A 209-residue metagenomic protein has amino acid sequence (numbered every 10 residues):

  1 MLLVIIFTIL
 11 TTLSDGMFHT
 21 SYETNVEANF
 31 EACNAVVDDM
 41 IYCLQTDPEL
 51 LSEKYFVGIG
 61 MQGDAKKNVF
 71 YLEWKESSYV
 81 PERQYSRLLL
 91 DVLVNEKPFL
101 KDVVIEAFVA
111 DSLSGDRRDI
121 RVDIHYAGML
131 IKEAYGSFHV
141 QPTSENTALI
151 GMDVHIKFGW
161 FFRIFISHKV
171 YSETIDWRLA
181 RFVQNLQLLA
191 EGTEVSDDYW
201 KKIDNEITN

Functional and structural regions predicted by a protein language model:
L2, F7-G16, E23-A28, H125-G128 (+1 more regions): Terminal "cap-and-tail" regions of soluble proteins that handle hydrophobic small molecules
L2-Y85, L93: Hydrophobic ligand-binding cavity/cleft-lining segments
Y22-T24, K101-S112, Y135-P142: Hydrophobic/aromatic beta-strand elements that line small-molecule binding cavities or substrate pockets in beta-rich
N34-L51, V122, F138, M152 (+2 more regions): Broad hydrophobic/π-residue packing in well-ordered secondary structure
I41-Q45, A107-S112, Q141-T143, K169-T174: Short, low-complexity, polar/charged sequence segments that are solvent-exposed and flexible
L44-Q45, V57-L130, I156-F158, Q184-T193 (+1 more regions): Glycine-rich portal/gate segments that line the openings of hydrophobic small-molecule binding cavities
T46-L51, L113-R117, T174-A180: Glycine-rich loops and low-complexity Gly/Arg-rich segments that provide flexible linkers or classic glycine-based
E53-G58, G128-V140: Short charge-dense sequence patches
